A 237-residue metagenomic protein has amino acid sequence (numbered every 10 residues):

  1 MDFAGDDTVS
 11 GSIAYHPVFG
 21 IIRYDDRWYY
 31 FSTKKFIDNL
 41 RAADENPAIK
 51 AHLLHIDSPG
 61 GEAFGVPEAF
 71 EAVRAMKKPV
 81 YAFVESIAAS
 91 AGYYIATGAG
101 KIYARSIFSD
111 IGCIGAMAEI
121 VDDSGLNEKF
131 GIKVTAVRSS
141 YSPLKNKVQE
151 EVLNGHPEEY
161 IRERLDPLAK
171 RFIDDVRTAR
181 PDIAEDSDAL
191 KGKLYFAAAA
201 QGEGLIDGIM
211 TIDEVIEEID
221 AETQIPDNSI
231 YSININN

Functional and structural regions predicted by a protein language model:
M1-N237: N-terminal organellar transit peptides
